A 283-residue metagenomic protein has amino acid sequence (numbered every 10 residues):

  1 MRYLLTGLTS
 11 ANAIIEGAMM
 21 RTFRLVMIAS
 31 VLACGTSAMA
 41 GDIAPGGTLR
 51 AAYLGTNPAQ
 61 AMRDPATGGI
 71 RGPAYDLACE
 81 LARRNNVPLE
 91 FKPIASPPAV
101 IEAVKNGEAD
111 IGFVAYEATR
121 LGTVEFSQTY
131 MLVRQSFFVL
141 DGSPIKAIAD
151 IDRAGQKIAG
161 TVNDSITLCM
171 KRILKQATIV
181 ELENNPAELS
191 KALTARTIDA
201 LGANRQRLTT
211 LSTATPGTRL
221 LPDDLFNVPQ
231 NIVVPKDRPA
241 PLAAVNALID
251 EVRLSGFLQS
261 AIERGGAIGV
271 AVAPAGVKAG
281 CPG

Functional and structural regions predicted by a protein language model:
L8-M19: Short, Lys/Arg-enriched N-terminal segments with co-localized hydrophobic residues within the first ~10-30 amino acids
V26-G35: Bacterial N-terminal signal peptides
G41-A115, R120, L182, S255 (+1 more regions): Extracytoplasmic small-molecule ligand-binding "clamshell" domains of the periplasmic binding protein/Venus flytrap
G55, L132-D141, R205, T209-D250 (+1 more regions): Periplasmic-binding protein-like
L81, A103-K105, I151, A192-T194 (+2 more regions): Hydrophobic residues within well-ordered alpha-helices
P98, V114-T123, C169-R172, T194-F226: A ligand-binding cleft/hinge motif common to bilobed small-molecule-binding domains
V139-K157: Flexible hinge/capping segments at coil-to-helix
S165-N184, L220-L221, V252-G283: Ligand-binding clefts/hinges and TM-proximal coupling segments of bilobed small-molecule sensing domains
